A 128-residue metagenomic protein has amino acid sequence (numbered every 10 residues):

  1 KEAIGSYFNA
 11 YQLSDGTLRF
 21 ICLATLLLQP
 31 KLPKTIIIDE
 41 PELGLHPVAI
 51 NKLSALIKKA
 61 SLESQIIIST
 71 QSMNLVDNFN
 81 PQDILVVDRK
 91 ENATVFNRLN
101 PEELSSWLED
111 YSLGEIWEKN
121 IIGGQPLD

Functional and structural regions predicted by a protein language model:
K1-L28, P41-L45: Conserved ABC ATPase signature
S6, K34-T35: The start of beta-strands in P-loop NTPase/AAA+ ATPase cores
R19, P33-K34: Conserved active-site beta-strand-loop modules that form the wall/rim of enzyme catalytic pockets and either contain
P30-K31, I50: A short, acidic beta-alpha loop adjacent to the nucleotide-sugar donor pocket found in many GT-B and some GT-A
K31-L32, S61: Post-Walker A helix-loop "phosphate-sensing" segment adjacent to the P-loop in P-loop NTPases
I36-E40: Catalytic Walker B motif of ABC-type/P-loop ATPase nucleotide-binding domains
N51-D128: C-terminal lobe/lid and adjacent interdomain/linker elements of RecA-like ASCE P-loop ATPase modules
